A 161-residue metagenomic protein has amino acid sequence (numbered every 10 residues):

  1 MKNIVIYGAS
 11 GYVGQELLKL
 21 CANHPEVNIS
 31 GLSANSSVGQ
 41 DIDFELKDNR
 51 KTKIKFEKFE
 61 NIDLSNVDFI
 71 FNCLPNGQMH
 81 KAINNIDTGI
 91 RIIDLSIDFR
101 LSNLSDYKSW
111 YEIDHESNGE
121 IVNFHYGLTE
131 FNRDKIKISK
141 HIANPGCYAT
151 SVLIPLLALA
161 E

Functional and structural regions predicted by a protein language model:
M1-E161: N-terminal Rossmann-like NAD(P) cofactor-binding subdomain of oxidoreductases, focused on the glycine-rich
